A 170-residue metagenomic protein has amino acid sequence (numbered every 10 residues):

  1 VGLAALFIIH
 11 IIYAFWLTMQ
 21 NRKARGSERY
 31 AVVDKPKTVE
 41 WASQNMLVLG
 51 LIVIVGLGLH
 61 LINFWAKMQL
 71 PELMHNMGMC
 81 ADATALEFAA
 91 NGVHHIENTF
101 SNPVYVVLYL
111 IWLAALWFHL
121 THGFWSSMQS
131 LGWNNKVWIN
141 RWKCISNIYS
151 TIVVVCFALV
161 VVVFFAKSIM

Functional and structural regions predicted by a protein language model:
V1-M170: Membrane-embedded alpha-helical bundles that constitute the cytochrome b-like, heme-associated redox core of multi-pass
